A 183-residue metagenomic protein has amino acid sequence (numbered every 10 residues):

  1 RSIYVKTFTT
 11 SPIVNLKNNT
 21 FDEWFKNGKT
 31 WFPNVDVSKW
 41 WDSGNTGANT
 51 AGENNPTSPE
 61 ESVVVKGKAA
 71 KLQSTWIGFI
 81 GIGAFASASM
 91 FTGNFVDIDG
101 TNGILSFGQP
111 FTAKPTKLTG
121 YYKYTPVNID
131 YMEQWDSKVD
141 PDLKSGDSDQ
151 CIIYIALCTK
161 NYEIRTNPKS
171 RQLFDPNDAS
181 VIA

Functional and structural regions predicted by a protein language model:
Y4-P115, G146-C158, I164-A183: Aromatic (Trp/Tyr/Phe) and Gly/Pro-enriched flexible surface segments
F21, L105-E133, K138-L143: Extra-cytoplasmic beta-strand recognition segments
I129, E163-I164: Eukaryotic short linear interaction motifs
